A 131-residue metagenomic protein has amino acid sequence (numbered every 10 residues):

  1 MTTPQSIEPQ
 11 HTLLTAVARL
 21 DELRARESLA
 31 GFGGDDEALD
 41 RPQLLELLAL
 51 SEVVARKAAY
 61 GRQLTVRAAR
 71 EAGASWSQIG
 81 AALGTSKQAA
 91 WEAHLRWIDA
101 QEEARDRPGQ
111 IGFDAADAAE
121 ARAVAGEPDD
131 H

Functional and structural regions predicted by a protein language model:
M1-L39: General nucleic-acid-binding
T3, R41-R62: Short, Lys/Arg-enriched anionic-surface-contact patches
A16-R24, V53-G61, W97: Charged, low-complexity, helix-prone segments enriched in Lys/Glu/Asp/Gln
A69-E71: Short amphipathic helical patch at the helix-1/turn junction of helix-turn-helix
A81-A82, K87-H131: Short, Lys/Arg-rich amphipathic alpha-helical interaction segments that bind nucleic acids or acidic protein surfaces
